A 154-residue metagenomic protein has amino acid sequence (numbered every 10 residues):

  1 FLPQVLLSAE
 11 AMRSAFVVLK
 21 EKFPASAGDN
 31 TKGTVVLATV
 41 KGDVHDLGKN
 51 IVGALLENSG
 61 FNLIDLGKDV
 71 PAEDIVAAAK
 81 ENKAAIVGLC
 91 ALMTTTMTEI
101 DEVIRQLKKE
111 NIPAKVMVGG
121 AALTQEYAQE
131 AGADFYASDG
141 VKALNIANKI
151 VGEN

Functional and structural regions predicted by a protein language model:
F1-N154: Domain-level signal for soluble alpha/beta catalytic cores
